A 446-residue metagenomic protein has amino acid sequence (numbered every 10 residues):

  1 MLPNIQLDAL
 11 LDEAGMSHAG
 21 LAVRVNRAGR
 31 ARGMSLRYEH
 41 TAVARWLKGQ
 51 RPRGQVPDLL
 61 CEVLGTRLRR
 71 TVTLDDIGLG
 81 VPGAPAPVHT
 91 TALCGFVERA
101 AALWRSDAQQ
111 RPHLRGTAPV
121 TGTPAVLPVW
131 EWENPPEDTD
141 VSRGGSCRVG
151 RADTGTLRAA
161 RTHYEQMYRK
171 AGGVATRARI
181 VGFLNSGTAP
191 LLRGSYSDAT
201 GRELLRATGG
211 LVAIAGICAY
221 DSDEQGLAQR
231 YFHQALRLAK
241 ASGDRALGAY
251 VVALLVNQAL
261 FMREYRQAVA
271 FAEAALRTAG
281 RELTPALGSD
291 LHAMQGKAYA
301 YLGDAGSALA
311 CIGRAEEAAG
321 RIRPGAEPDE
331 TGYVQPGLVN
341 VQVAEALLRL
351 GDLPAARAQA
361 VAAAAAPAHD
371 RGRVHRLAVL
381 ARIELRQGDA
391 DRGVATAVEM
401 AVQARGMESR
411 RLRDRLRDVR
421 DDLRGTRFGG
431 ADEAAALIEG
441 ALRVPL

Functional and structural regions predicted by a protein language model:
M1-R24, S35-N134, D414-R417, A436-L446: Short amphipathic recognition helices of helix-turn-helix/homeodomain-type DNA-binding modules
G20-G29, T188: Short, well-ordered amphipathic alpha-helices
A28-L36, H40, R323-T331: Short, flexible, glycine-rich and Lys/Arg-enriched loop motifs at helix boundaries that contact anionic partners
A31-M34, Q50-R51, A368-H369, M407: Short acidic, glycine/proline-enriched loop segments that cap or flank alpha-helices
W130-R151: C-terminal segment of N-terminal export signals and the immediately downstream linker at the start of the mature
G145-L446: Conserved binding/catalytic microenvironments
